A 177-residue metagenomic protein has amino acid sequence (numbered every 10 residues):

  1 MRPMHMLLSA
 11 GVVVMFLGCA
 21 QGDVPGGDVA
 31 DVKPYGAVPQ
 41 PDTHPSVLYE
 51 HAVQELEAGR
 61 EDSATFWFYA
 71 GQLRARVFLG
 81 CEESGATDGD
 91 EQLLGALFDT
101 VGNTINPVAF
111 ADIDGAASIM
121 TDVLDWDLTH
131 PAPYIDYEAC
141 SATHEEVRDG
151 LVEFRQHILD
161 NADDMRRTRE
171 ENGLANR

Functional and structural regions predicted by a protein language model:
M1-L8: Bacterial N-terminal signal peptides that target proteins for export
L17-G18: C-terminal motif of bacterial Sec signal peptides marking the signal peptidase cleavage site
G22-Q40, S84-R177: Long, low-complexity, acidic Ser/Pro- and Gly-enriched intrinsically disordered regions in large eukaryotic
A52-V53, Y69: Conserved small-residue packing positions in alpha-helical repeats and bundles
L56-E57: Hydrophobic/aromatic side-chain positions at a characteristic register within alpha-helices of tetratricopeptide repeats
E61-D62, F66-D90: Short, charge-rich amphipathic alpha-helical segments embedded in non-transmembrane helical bundles/solenoids
